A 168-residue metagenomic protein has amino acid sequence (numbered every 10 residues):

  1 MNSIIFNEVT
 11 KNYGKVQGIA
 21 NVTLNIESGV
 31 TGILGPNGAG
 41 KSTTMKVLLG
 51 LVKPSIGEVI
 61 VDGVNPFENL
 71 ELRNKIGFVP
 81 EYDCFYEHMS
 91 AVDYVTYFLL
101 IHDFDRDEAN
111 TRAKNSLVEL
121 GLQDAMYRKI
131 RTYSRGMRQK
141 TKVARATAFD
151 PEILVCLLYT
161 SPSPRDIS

Functional and structural regions predicted by a protein language model:
P36-G40: Walker A (P-loop) phosphate-binding loop of ABC-type ATPase nucleotide-binding domains
G57-L72: Conserved ABC transporter NBD signature motif
T96, L100, D107-A125: Conserved ABC ATPase "signature" region
K129-Y133: Conserved ABC ATPase signature
V143: Hydrophobic anchor residue at the start of the ABC signature
Y159-S168: Single conserved hydrophobic/aromatic residue that forms the stacking wall/gate of nucleotide- or nucleobase-binding
